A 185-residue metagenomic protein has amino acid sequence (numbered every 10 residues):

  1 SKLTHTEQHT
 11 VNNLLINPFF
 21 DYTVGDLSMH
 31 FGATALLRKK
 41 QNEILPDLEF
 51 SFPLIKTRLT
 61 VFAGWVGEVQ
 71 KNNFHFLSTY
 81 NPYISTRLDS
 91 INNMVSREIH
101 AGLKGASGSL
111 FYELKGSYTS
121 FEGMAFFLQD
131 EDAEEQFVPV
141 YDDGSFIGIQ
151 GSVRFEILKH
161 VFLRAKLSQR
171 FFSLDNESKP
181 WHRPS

Functional and structural regions predicted by a protein language model:
K2-L36, H160, R164-A165: Surface-exposed extracellular loop regions of Gram-negative outer-membrane beta-barrel proteins
S28, G32-S185: Exposed, low-structure sequence patches enriched in small/polar residues
